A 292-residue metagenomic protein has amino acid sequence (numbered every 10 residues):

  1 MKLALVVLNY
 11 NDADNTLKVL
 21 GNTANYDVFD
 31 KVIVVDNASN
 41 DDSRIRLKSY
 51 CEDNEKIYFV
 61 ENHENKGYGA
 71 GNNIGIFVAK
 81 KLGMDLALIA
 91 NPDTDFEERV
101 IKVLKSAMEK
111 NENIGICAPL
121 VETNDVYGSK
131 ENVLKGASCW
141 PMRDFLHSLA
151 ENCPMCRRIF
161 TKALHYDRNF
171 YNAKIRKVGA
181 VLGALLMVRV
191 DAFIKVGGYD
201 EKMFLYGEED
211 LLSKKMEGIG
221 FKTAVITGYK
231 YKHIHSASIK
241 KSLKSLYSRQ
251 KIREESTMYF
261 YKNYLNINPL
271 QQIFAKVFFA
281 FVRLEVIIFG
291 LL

Functional and structural regions predicted by a protein language model:
A13, N22, D36-I45, E64: A conserved acidic beta->alpha catalytic loop
G21-D30: Short, acidic, metal-binding catalytic loop of nucleotide-sugar glycosyltransferases
N62-L82: Glycine-rich, basic loop-to-helix element that forms the pyrophosphate-binding segment of sugar-nucleotide handling
G83-D95: Short beta-strand-to-loop acidic/aromatic patch adjacent to the donor-nucleotide binding site
R99-L134: Conserved donor NDP-sugar-binding/catalytic core segment of glycosyltransferases
E122, D210-L291: Active-site-adjacent helix/loop segment of glycosyltransferases that harbors family-specific signature motifs
S138-V178: Short, flexible, basic/aromatic active-site loop/helix in glycosyltransferases
Y171, G179-G198, K202-K230: A short, conserved alpha-helix in the catalytic core of glycosyltransferases
